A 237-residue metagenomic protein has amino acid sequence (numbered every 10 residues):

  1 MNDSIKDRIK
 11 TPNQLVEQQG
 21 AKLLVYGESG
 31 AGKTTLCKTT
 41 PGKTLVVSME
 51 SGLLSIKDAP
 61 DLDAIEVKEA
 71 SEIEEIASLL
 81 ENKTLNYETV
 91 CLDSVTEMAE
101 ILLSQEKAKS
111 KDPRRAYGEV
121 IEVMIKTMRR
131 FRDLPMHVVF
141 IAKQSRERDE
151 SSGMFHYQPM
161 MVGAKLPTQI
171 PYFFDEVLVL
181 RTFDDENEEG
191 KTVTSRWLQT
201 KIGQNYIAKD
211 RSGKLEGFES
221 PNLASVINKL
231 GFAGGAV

Functional and structural regions predicted by a protein language model:
M1-D3: Replication-associated primase and helicase/ATPase modules
I5-L92, T96-I101: Conserved P-loop
L15, L36-K38, R130-F131, P167-P171 (+1 more regions): A general structural signal for short secondary-structure junctions and capping/turn motifs
P41, A59, D133, P171-Y172: Short, well-ordered coil/turn elements that cap or connect secondary structure elements
T44-V46, V138, V177-V179: Short, well-ordered beta-strand core segments
L79-N82, M98-I101, I141, F173 (+1 more regions): Conserved, well-folded catalytic cores of nucleic-acid-processing and energy-transducing macromolecular machines
T89, S94-Q169: P-loop NTPase motor core
E147-V237: Conserved GTP-binding G-domain of TRAFAC-class P-loop NTPases and closely related GTPase folds
